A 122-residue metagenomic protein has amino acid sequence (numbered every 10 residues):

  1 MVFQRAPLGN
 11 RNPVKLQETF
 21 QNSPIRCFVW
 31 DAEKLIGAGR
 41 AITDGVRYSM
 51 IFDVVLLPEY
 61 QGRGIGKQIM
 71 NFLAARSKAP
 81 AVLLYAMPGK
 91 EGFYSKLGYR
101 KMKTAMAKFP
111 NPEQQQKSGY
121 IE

Functional and structural regions predicted by a protein language model:
M1-V14, A105, Q115-E122: Short amphipathic alpha-helix that is part of the acyltransferase structural core
R11-V55: A conserved beta-strand-loop-helix scaffold within acyl/acetyltransferase catalytic domains
N12-K15, Q68-F72, G92-Y94: A generic local structural motif
R26, K78-V82: Short active-site oxyanion
L56, G62-A75, A86: Conserved acetyl-CoA-binding loop-helix of GNAT-fold acetyltransferases
R63, K67, P112-I121: Accessory recognition modules or surfaces
A81-N111: Conserved active-site alpha-helix within GNAT-family acetyltransferase domains
